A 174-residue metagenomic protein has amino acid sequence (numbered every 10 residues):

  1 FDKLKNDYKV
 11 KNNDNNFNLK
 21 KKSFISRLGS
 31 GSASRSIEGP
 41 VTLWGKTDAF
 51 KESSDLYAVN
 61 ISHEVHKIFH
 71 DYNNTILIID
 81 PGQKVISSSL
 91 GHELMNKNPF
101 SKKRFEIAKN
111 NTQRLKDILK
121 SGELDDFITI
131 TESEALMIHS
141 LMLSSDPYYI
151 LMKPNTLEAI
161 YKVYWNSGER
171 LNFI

Functional and structural regions predicted by a protein language model:
F1-F69: Gly/Ser-rich oxyanion-binding loop with an adjacent helix/lid that shapes the negatively charged ligand pocket
E64-I174: C-terminal nucleotide
